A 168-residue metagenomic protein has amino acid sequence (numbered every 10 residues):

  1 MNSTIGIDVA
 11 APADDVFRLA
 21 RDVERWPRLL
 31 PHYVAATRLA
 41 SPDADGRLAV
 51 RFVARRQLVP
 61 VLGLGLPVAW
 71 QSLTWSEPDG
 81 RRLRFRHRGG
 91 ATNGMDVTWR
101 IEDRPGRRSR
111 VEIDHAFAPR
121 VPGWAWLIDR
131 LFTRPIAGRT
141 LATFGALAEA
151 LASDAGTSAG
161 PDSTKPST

Functional and structural regions predicted by a protein language model:
M1-D8, R47-R51, A69, R82 (+2 more regions): Intrinsic-disorder/low-complexity, polar/charged segments enriched in Ser/Thr/Lys/Arg/Asp/Glu/Gln
M1-L48, P166-T168: Hydrophobic ligand-binding cavity/cleft-lining segments
I5-I7, A36-L39, A69-S76, H87 (+2 more regions): Hydrophobic/aromatic beta-strand elements that line small-molecule binding cavities or substrate pockets in beta-rich
V9, R56, H115-F117: Hydrophobic beta-strand positions in extracellular immunoglobulin-like domains
P12, D43-D45, P78-D79, R104-R108: Short strand-connecting beta-turns/loops that link adjacent beta-strands
V16-A20, W26, T74, L83-F85 (+2 more regions): Hydrophobic pocket/interface hotspot
R38-G89, A142, A146-T168: Glycine-rich portal/gate segments that line the openings of hydrophobic small-molecule binding cavities
R84-G138: Beta-strand/loop substructures that line and gate deep hydrophobic ligand-binding cavities in soluble
